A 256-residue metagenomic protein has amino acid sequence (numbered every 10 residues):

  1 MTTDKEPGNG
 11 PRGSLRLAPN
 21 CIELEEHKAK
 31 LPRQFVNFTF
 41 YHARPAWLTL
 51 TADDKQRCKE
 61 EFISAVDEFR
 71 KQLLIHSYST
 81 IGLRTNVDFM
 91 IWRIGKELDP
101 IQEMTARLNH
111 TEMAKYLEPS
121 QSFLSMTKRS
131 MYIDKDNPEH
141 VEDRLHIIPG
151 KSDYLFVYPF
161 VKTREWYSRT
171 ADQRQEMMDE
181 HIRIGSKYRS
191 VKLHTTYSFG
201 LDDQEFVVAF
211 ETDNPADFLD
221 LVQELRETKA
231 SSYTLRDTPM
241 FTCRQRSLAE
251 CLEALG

Functional and structural regions predicted by a protein language model:
T2-R70, K96-I101, S120-K187, F199 (+2 more regions): Short S/T/G/P-rich N-terminal loop/turn motif that feeds into the first structured element of a domain
V66-V87, A114-R129, I182-V207, L221 (+1 more regions): Short, glycine- and small/hydrophobic-rich beta-strand elements in well-ordered beta-sheets
I81, I94-G95: Short gly/ser-rich anion-binding loops that grip negatively charged ligand groups
G82-L83, P100, M113-K115, I147-P149: Short, charge-rich binding segments
E103-T111, D220-R226: Short amphipathic alpha-helices in soluble, non-transmembrane regions that often serve as interface/regulatory elements
